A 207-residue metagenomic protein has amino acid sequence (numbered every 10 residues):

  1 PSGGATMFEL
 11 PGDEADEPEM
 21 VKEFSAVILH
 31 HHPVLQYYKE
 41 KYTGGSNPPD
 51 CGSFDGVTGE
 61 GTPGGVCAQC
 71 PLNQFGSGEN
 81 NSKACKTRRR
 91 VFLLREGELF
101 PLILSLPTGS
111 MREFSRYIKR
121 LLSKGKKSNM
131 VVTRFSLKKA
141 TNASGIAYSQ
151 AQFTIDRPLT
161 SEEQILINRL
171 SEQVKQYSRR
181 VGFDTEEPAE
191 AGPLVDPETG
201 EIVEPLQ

Functional and structural regions predicted by a protein language model:
P1-F8, R157, E163, A189-D196: Short intrinsically disordered, low-complexity coil segments enriched in acidic
P1-G97, L206-Q207: OB-fold ssDNA-binding interfaces and closely related basic DNA-contact patches used across DNA replication/repair
E40-G52, A84-K86, N129-S136, R180-P193: Short glycine-rich, low-complexity/disordered patches
V66-Q69, N129, V195: The −1 position to Zn-ligating cysteines in a subset of zinc-ribbon hairpins
S82-P158: Extended serine/threonine-enriched, polar tracts that run as long, contiguous segments within proteins
K119-K126, E172-F183: Generic surface-pattern signal
Y148-R179: Structured partner-binding subdomains within large eukaryotic complex subunits
K175-Q207: Acidic, gly/ser/pro-rich intrinsically disordered tails
